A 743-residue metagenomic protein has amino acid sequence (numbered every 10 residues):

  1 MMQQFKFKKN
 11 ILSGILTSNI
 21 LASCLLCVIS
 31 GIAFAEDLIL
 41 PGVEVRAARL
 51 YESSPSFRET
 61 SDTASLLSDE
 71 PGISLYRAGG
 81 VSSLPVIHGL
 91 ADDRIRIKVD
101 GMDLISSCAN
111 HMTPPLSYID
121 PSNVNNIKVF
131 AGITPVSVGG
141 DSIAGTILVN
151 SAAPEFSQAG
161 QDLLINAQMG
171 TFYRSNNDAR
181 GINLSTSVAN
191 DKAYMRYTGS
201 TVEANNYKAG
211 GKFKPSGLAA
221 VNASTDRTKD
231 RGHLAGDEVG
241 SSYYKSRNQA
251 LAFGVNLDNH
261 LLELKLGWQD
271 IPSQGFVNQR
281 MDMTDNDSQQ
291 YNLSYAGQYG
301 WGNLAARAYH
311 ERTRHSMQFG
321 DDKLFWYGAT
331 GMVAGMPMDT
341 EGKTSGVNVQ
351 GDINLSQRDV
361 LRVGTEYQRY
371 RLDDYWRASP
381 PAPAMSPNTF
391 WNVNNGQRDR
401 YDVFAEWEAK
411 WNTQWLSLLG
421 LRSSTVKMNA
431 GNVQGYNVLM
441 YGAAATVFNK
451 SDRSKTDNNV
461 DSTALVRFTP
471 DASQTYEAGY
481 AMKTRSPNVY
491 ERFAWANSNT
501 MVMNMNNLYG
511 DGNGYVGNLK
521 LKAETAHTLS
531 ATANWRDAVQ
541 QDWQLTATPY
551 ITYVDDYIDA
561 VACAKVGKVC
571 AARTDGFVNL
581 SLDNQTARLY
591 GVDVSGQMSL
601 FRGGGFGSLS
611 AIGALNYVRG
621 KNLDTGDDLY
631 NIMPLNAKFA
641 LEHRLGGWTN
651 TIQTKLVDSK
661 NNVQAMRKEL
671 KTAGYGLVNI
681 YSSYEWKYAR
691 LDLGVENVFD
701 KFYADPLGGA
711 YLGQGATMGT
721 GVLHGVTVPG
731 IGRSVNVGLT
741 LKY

Functional and structural regions predicted by a protein language model:
E36-G160: Acidic, small-polar-rich N-terminal luminal/periplasmic segments of exported/outer-membrane proteins
S122-N125, A131, V136-N222, Y244-R247: Outer-membrane beta-barrel translocator/receptor signature
S175-A204, K214-P272, D287-W301, N354-L361 (+3 more regions): Transmembrane beta-barrel wall of Gram-negative outer-membrane proteins
G210, T484-R485, A560, A611 (+2 more regions): C-terminal beta-signal and adjacent terminal beta-strands/loops of Gram-negative outer-membrane beta-barrel proteins
S242-S246, N259-L304, R312-T344, A378 (+2 more regions): Flexible loop and strand-edge segments within Gram-negative outer membrane beta-barrel domains
D270-P272, R312-S316, R371-D373, A378 (+7 more regions): Surface-exposed extracellular loop regions of Gram-negative outer-membrane beta-barrel proteins, predominantly
M281-Y299, D339-T344, N392-R400, F448-T469 (+8 more regions): Outer-membrane beta-barrel signature, preferentially recognizing the C-terminal barrel domain of Gram-negative
Q357, K410-S417, V426, D542-A562 (+2 more regions): Gram-negative outer-membrane beta-barrel transporters
